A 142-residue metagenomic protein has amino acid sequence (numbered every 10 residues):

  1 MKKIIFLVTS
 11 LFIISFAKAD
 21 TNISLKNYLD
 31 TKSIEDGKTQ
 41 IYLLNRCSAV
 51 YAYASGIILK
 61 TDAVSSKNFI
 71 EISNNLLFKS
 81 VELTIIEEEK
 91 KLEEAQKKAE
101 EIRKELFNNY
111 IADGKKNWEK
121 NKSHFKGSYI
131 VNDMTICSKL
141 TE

Functional and structural regions predicted by a protein language model:
I4-F16: Sec-dependent N-terminal signal peptides
A19-D20, L140: Secondary-structure boundary elements
D20-K38: Short N-terminal segments immediately surrounding and downstream of signal-peptide cleavage
S33-E89: Short N-proximal segments of mature Sec-exported proteins
I72-E142: Compact alpha-helical subdomains of small soluble proteins
